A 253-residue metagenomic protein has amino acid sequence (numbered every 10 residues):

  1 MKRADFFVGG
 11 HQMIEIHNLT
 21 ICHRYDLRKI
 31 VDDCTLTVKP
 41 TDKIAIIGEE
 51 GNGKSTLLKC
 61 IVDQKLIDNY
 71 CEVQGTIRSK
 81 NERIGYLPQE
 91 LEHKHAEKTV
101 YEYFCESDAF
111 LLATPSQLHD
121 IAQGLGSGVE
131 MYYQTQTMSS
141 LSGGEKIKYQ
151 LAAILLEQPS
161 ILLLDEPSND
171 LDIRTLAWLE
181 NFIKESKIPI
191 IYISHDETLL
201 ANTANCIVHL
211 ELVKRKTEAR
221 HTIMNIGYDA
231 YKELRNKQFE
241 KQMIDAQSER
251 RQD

Functional and structural regions predicted by a protein language model:
R3-Q242: ABC ATP-binding cassette signature C-motif
Q238-D253: ABC ATPase nucleotide-binding domains
